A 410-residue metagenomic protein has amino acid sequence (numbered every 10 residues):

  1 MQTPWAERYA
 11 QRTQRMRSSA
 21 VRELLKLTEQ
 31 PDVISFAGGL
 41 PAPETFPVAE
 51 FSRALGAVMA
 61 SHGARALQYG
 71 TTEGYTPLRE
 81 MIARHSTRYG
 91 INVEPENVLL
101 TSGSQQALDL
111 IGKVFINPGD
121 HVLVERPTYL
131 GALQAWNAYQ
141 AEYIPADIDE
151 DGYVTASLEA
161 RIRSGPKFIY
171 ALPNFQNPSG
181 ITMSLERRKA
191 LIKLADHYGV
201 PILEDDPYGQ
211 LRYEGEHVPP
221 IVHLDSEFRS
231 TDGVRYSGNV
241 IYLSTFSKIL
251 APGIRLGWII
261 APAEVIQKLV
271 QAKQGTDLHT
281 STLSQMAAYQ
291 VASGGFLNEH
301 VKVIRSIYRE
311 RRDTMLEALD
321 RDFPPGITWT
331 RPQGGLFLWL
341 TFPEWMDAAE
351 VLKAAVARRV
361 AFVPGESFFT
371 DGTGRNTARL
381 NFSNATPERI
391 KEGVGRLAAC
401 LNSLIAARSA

Functional and structural regions predicted by a protein language model:
M1, Y236, A357, T370-A410: PLP-dependent enzyme catalytic core of the Aspartate aminotransferase-like
Q2, R12-G103, L110, S293-G294 (+4 more regions): N-terminal small-domain helix-loop-helix segment of the aminotransferase-like
M59-A60, R65-Y198, G209-V234, Y308 (+2 more regions): Conserved core of the PLP fold type I
V124, P145, I202-E204, A288 (+1 more regions): Hydrophobic residues in well-ordered beta-strands that form the structural core
F228-S306: Conserved core segment of the aminotransferase class I/II
V265-I266, V270, L340-R379, P387 (+1 more regions): Conserved C-terminal alpha-helix-loop-beta "cap" of PLP-dependent enzymes that closes/shapes the active-site mouth
Y289, S306-L316, T328-T341, V351: Conserved glycine-rich beta-strand-loop-beta hairpin in the small C-terminal domain of fold type I
